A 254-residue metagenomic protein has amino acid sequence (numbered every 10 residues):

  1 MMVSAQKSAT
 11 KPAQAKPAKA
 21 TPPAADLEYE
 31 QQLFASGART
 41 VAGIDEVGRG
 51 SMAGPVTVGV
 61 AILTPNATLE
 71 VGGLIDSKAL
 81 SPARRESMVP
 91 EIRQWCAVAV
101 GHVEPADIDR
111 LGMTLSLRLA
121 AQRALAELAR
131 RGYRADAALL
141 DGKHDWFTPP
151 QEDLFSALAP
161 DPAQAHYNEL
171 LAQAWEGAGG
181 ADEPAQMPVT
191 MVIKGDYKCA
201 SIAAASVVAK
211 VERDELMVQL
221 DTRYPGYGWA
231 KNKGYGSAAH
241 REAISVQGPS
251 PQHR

Functional and structural regions predicted by a protein language model:
M1-R254: RNase H-like, Mg2+-dependent phosphodiesterase core, and more generally RNA phosphate-backbone-engaging helix-loop
